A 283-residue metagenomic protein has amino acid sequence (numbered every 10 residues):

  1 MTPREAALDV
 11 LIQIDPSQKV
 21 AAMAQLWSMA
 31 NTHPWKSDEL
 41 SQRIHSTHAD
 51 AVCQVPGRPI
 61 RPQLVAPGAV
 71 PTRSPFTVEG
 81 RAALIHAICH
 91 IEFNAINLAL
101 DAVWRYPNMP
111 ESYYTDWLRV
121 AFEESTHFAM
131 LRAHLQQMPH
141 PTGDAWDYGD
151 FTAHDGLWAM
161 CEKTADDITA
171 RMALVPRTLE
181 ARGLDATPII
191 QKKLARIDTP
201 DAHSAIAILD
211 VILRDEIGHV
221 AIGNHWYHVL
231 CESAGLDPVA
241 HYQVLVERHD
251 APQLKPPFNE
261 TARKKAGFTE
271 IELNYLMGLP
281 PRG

Functional and structural regions predicted by a protein language model:
M1-G283: Non-heme di-metal
